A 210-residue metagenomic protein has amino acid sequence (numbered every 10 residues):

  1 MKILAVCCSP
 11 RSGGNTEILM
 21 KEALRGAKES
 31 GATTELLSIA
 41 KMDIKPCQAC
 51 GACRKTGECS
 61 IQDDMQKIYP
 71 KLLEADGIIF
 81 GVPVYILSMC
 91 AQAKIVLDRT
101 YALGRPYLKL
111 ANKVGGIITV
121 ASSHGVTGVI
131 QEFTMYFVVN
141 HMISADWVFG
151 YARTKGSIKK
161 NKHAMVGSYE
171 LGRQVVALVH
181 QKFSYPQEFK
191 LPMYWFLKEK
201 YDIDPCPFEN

Functional and structural regions predicted by a protein language model:
M1-S30: N-terminal beta1-alpha1 ligand-phosphate binding loop
C7, S38, V148-F149: Residue-level recognition of beta-strand->loop/alpha-helix junctions
C7-E17, K45-R54, D76: Cysteine-centered iron-sulfur cluster-binding motifs in ferredoxin-type domains/subunits of redox enzymes
A32-M42: A short beta-strand-loop structural module common to alpha/beta enzyme folds
M42-L72, K198-N210: Cysteine-cluster motifs in flexible loop/terminal segments that predominantly coordinate metals
S60-I143: Helix-loop-strand module that forms the ligand-binding subsite of alpha/beta enzymes
I143-N210: Glycine-rich phosphate/pyrophosphate-binding loop and the adjoining helix
